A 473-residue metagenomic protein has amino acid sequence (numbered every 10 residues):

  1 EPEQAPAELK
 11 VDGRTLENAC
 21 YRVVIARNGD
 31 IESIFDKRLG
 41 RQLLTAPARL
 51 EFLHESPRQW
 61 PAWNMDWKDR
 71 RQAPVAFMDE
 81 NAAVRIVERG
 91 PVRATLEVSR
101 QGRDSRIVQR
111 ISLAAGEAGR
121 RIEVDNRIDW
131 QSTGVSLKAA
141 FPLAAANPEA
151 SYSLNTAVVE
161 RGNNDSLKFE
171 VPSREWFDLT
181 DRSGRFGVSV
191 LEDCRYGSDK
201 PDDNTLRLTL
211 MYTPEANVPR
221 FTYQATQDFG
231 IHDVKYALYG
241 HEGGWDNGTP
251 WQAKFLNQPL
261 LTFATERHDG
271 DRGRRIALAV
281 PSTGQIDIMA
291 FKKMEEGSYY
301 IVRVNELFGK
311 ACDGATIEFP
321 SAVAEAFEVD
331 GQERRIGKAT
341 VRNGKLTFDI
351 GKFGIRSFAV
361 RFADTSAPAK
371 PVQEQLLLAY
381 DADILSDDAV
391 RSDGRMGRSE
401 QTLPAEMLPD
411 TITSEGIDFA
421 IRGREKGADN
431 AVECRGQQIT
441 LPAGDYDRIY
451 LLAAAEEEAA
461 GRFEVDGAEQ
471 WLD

Functional and structural regions predicted by a protein language model:
E1-Q375: C-terminal (or distal) subdomains of carbohydrate-active enzymes
S366-D473: N-terminal/edge-of-domain interface segments
